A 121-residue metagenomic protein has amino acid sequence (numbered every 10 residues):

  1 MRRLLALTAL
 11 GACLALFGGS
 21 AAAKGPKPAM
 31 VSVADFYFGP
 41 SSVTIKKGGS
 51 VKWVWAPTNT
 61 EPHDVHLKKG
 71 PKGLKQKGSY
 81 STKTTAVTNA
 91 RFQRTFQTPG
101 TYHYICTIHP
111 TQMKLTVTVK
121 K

Functional and structural regions predicted by a protein language model:
M1-T8: Bacterial N-terminal signal peptides that target proteins for export
T8-L16: Bacterial N-terminal signal peptides
L16-K121: Extracytoplasmic copper-binding redox domains, predominantly the cupredoxin/blue-copper superfamily
